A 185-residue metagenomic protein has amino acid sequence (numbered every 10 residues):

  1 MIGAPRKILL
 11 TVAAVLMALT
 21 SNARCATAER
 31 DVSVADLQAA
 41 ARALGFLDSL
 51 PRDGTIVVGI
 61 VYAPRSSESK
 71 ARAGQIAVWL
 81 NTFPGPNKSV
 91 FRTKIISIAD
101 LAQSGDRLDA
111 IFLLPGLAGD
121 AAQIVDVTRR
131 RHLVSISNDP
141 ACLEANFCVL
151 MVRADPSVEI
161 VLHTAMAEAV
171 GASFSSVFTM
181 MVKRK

Functional and structural regions predicted by a protein language model:
I2-P5, L10, L19-K185: Short hydrophobic alpha-helices and adjacent helix-cap/hinge residues
